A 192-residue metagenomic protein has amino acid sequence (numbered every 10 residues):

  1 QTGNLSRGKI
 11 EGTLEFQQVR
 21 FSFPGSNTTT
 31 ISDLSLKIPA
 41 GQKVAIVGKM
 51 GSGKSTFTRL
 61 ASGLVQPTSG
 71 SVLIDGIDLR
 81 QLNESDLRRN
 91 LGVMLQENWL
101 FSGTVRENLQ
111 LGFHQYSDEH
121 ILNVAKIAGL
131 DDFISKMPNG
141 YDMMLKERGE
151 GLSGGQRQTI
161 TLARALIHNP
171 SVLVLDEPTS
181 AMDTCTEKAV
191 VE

Functional and structural regions predicted by a protein language model:
Q1-N4: Transmembrane helical bundles of ABC transporter permease domains
R7-E192: ABC-type nucleotide-binding domain
